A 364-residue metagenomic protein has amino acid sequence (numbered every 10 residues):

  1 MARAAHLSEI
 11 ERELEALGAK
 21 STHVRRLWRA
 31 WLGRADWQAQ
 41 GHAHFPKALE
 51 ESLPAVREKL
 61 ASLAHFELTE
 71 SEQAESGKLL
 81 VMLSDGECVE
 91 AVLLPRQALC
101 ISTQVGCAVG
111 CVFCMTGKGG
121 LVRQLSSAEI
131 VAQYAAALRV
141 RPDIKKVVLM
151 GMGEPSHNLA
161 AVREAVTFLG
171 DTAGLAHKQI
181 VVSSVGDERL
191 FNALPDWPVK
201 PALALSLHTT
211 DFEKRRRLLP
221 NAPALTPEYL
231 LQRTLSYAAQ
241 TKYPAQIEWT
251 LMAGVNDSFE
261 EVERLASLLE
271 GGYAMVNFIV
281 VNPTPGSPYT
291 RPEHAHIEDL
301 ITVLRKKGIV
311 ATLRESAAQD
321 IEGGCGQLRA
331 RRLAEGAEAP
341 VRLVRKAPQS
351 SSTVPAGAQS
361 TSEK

Functional and structural regions predicted by a protein language model:
M1-G86, L235-Y243, L251-K364: Auxiliary Fe-S-binding modules of radical SAM enzymes
D85-C88, Q97: Short acidic/polar mixed-charge low-complexity motifs
E90-V92: Conserved beta-strand in the GNAT
L94-E129: Canonical Radical SAM [4Fe-4S] cluster-binding loop centered on the CxxxCxxC motif and its immediate flanking residues
Q97, D187, A317: A generic "binding-loop/recognition-motif" signal
K118-K146: Conserved alpha-helical substructure of the radical SAM core
A137-T312: Conserved AdoMet/S-adenosylmethionine-binding subsite of the radical SAM
